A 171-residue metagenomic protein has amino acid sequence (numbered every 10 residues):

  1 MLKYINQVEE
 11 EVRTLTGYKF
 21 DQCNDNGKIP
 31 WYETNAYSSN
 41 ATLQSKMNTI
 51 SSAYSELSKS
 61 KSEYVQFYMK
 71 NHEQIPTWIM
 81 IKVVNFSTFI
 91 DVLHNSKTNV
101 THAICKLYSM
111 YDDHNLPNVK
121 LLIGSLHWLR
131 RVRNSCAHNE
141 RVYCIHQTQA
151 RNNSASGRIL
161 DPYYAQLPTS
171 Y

Functional and structural regions predicted by a protein language model:
M1-Y171: Amphipathic alpha-helical interface elements
